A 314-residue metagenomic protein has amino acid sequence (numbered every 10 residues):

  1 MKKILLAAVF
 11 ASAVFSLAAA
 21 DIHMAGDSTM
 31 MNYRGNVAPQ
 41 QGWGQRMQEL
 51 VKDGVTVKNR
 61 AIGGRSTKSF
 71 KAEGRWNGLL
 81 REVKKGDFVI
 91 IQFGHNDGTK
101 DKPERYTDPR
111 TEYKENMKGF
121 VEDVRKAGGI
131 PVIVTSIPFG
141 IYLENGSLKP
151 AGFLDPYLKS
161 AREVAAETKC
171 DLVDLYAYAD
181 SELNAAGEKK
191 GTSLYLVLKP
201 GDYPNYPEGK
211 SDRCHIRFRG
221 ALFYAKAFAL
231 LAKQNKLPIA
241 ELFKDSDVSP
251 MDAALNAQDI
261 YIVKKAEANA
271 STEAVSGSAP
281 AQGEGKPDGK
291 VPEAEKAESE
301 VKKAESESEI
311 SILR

Functional and structural regions predicted by a protein language model:
I4-A13: Sec-dependent N-terminal signal peptides
F10, E73-W76: Short alpha-helical segments and helix-capping/turn motifs at coil-helix boundaries
L17-A61, N77-F88: Serine-esterase "nucleophile elbow" of acetyl-processing enzymes
M31-Q41, A61-F70, T99-P109: Acidic/histidine-rich helix-loop elements that form or flank divalent-metal/phosphate-binding sites at the catalytic
I62-T67, I141, D247-S249: Acidic helix-start/capping segments at beta-turn-to-alpha-helix junctions
R75-F218, L222, K226-K244: Alpha-helical cap/lid subdomain in secreted, periplasmic, or secretory-pathway luminal O-acyl-processing enzymes
K189-R314: Conserved catalytic region of serine esterases and O-acyltransferases that act on ester linkages in lipids
